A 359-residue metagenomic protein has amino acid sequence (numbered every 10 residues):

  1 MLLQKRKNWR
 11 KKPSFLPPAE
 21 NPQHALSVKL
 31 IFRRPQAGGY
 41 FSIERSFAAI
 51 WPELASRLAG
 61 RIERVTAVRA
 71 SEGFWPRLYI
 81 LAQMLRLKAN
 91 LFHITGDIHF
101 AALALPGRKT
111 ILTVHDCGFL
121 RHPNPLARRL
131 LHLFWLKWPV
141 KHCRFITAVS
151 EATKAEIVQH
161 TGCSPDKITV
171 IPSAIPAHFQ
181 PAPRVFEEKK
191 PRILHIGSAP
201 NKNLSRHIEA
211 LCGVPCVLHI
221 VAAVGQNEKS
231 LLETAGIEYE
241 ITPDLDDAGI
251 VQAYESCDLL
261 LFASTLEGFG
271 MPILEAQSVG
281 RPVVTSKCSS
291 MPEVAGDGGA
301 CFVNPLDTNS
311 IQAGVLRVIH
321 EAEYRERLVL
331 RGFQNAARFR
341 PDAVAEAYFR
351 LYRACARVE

Functional and structural regions predicted by a protein language model:
R10, F15-A102: Active-site donor-binding segments of glycosyltransferases and PAPS-dependent sulfotransferases
L126-I146: Membrane-proximal helix-turn-helix segments that form the acceptor-binding/catalytic region of lipid-linked
A152, A174: Carbohydrate-associated surface elements
F186-K202, I208, C212-G213, H219: Conserved donor-binding/catalytic core segment of Leloir-type glycosyltransferases
E228-V251: Nucleotide-activated donor-binding/catalytic signature segment of Leloir-type glycosyltransferases, i.e., the conserved
T265: Aromatic "clamp/platform" in nucleotide-sugar-dependent glycosyltransferases that forms part of the donor/acceptor
I273, P282-T285: Short hydrophobic beta-strand element within catalytic cores of glycosyltransferases and related nucleotide-activated
A300-N309, R317-A322: Conserved acidic donor-binding segment of nucleotide-sugar-dependent glycosyltransferases
